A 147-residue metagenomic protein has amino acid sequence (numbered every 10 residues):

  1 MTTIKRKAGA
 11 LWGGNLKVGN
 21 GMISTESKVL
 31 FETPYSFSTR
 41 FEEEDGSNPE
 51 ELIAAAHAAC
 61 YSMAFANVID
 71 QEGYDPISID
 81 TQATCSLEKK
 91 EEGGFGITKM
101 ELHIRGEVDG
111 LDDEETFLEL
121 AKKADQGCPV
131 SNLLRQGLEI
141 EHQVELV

Functional and structural regions predicted by a protein language model:
M1-A55, S62-V147: Extended beta-strand/beta-hairpin segments
